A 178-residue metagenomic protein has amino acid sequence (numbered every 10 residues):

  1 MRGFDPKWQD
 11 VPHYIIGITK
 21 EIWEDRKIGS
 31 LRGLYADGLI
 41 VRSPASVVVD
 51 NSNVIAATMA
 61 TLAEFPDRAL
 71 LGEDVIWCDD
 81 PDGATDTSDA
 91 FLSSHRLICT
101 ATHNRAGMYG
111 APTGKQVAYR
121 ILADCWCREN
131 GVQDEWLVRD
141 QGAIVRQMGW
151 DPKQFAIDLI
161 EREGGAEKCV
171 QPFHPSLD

Functional and structural regions predicted by a protein language model:
M1-D178: C-terminal and inter-domain tail/linker signature
